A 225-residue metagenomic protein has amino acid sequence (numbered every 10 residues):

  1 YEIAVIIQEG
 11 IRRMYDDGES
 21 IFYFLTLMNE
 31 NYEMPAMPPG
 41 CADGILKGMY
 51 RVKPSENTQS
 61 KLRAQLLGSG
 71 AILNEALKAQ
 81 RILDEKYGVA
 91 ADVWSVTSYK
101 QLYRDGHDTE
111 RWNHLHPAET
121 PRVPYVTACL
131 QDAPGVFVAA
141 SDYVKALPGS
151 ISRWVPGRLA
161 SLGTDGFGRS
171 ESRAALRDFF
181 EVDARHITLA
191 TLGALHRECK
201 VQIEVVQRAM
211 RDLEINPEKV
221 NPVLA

Functional and structural regions predicted by a protein language model:
Y1-A225: Thiamine diphosphate
